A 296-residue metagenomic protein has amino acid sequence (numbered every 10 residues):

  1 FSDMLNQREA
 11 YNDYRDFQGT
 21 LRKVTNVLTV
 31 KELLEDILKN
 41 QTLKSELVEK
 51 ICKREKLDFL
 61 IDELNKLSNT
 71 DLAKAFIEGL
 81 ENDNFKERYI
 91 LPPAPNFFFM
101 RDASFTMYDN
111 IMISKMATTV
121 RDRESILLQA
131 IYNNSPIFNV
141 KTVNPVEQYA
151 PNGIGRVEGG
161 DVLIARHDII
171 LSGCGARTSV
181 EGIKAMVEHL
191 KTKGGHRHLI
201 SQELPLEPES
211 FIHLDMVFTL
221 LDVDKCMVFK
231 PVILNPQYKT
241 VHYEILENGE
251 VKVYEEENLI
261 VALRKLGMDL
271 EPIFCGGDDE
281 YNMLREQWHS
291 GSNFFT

Functional and structural regions predicted by a protein language model:
F1-T296: The feature marks the mature, well-folded catalytic cores of soluble enzymes
